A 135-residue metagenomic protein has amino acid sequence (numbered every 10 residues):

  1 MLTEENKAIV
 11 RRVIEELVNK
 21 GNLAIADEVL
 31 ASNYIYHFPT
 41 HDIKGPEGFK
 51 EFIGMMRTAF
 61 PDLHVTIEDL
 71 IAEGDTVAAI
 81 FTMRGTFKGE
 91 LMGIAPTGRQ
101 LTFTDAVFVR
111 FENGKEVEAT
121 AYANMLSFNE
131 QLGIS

Functional and structural regions predicted by a protein language model:
M1-S135: C-terminal and inter-domain tail/linker signature
